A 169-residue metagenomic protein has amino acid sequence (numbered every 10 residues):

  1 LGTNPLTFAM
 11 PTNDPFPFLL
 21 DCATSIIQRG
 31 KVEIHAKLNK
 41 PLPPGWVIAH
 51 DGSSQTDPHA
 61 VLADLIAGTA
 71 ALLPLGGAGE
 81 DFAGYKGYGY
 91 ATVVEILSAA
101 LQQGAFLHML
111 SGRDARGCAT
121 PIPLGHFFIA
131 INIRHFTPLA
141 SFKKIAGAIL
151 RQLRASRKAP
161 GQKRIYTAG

Functional and structural regions predicted by a protein language model:
L1-L65: Phosphate/diphosphate-binding glycine-rich loops and adjacent basic-rich segments that engage nucleotide
N4-L6, F16-F18, P43-P44, A71-L73 (+3 more regions): Structural beta-strand/beta-sheet cores of well-ordered domains, especially the beta-sheet scaffolds that support
N13-P15, N39-P41, G68, I122-L124 (+1 more regions): A generic structural signal for short, non-catalytic loop/turn and secondary-structure boundary residues
T24-I27, G79, I133-H135: Glycine-rich beta-alpha junction loops
K31-V32, Y85-G87, A140-F142: Short conserved micro-motifs at the rims of enzyme active sites and ligand-binding pockets
P41-F106: Secondary-shell segments that build the walls of catalytic and ion/ligand-binding clefts
I96, L101, A105-G169: Catalytic-core signal marking the mid-to-C-terminal active-site face
